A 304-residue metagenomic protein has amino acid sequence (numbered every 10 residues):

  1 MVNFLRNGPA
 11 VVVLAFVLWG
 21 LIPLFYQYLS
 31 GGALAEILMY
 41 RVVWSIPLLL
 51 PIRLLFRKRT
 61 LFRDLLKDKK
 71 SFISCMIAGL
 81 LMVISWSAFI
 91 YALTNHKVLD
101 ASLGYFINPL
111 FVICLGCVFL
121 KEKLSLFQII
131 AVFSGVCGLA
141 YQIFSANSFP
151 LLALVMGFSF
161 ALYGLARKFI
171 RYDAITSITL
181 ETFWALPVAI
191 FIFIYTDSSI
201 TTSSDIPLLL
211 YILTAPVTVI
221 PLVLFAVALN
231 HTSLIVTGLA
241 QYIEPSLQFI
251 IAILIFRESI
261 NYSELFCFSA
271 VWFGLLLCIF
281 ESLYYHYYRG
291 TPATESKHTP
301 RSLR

Functional and structural regions predicted by a protein language model:
M1-E36, C137-F169, I251, G290-R304: Glycine-/small-residue-enriched transmembrane alpha-helix faces in small-molecule transporters and effluxers
M1-L14, P47-C75, L126, I178 (+3 more regions): Membrane-interface interhelical linkers
V13, V17-L21, F25, M76-L93 (+3 more regions): Hydrophobic alpha-helical transmembrane segments of multi-pass membrane transport proteins, especially secondary
L29, I37, R41, A92-L93 (+6 more regions): Hydrophobic/aromatic residues within transmembrane alpha-helices of multi-pass small-molecule transporters
V42, Y242, S246-R304: C-terminal-most transmembrane helix of multi-pass membrane proteins
Y91, N108-F127, S246-F266: C-terminal transmembrane-helix exit sites in multi-pass transporters
L103-I107, A174-W184, V219-L254: Helix-helix packing/entry segments at the starts of transmembrane helices
L124-I143, M156, S263-S282: Hydrophobic transmembrane alpha-helices of multi-pass small-molecule transport proteins
